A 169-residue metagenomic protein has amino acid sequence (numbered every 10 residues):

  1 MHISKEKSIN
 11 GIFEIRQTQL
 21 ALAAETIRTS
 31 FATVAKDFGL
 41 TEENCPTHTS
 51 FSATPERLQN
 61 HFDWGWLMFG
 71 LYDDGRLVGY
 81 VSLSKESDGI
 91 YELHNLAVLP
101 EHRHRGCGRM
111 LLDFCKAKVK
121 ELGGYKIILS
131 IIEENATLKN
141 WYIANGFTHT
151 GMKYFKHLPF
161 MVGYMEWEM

Functional and structural regions predicted by a protein language model:
M1-A21, E25, W167: Conserved N-terminal entry element of GNAT/NAT acetyltransferase domains
R28-R57: Conserved GNAT-fold acetyl-CoA-binding loop/helix
A53-F69, E92: A short helix-loop-beta-strand connector motif used in the catalytic cores of GNAT acetyltransferases and, in some
G70, R76-S84, E92, A97: Conserved beta-strand in the GNAT
K85, L99-E101, R105, E133-E134: Active-site acidic-Proline motif in GNAT/NAT acetyltransferases
K85-H94, R103, G124-Y125, H157-M161: A conserved beta-turn-beta hairpin within the catalytic core of GNAT-like acetyltransferases that forms part
V98, H104-A117, N140-A144: Conserved acetyl-CoA-binding loop-helix of GNAT-fold acetyltransferases
Y125-I128, I132-N145, M152-M169: C-terminal "cap" of GNAT-fold acetyltransferases
